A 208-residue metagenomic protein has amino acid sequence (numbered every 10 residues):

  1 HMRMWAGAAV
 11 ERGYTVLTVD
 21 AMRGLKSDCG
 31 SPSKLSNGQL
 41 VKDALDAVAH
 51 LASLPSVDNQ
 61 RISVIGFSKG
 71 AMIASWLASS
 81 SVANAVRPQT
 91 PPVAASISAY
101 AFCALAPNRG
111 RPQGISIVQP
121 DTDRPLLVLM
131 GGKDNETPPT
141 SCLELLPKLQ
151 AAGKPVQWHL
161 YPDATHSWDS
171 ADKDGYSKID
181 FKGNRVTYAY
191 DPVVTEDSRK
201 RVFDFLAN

Functional and structural regions predicted by a protein language model:
H1-S53, D172-Y188: Serine-hydrolase catalytic machinery in alpha/beta-hydrolase-like enzymes
D20, I65, S96-Y100, L129 (+1 more regions): Alpha/beta-hydrolase-fold catalytic nucleophile elbow
A21-K26, C103-A104, T165: Alpha/beta-hydrolase active-site loop signature
G38-T122: Primarily recognizes the serine-hydrolase "nucleophile elbow" in alpha/beta-hydrolase and SGNH/GDSL folds
L105, K133-T137, H166-S167: Acidic catalytic loop of the alpha/beta-hydrolase fold
Q113-G114, P138-K148: Short alpha-helix in the alpha/beta-hydrolase fold that links the catalytic acid
T122, V128-M130: Short beta-strand/loop motif that positions the catalytic acidic residue of the alpha/beta-hydrolase fold
P155-N208: C-terminal catalytic histidine-bearing segment of alpha/beta-hydrolase fold enzymes
